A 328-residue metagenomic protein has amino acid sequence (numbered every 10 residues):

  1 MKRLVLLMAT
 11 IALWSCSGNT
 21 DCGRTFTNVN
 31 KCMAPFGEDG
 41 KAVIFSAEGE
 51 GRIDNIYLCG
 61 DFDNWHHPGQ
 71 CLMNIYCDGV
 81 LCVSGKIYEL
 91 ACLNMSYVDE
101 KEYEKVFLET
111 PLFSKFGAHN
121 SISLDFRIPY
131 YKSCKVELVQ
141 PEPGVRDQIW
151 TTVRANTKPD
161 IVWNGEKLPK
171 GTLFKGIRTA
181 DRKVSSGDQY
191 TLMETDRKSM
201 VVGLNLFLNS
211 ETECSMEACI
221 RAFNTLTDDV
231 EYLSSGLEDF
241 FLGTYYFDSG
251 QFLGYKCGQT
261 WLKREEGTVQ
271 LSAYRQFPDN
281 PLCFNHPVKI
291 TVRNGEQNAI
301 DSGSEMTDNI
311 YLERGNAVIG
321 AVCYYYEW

Functional and structural regions predicted by a protein language model:
M1-L7: Sec-dependent signal peptide recognition, specifically the positively charged N-region followed immediately by
T10-I11: Short, linear, compositionally biased motifs with a strong N-terminal bias
W14-S15: C-terminal motif of bacterial Sec signal peptides marking the signal peptidase cleavage site
N19-W328: Beta-strand-centric surfaces of beta-sandwich/beta-rich domains
